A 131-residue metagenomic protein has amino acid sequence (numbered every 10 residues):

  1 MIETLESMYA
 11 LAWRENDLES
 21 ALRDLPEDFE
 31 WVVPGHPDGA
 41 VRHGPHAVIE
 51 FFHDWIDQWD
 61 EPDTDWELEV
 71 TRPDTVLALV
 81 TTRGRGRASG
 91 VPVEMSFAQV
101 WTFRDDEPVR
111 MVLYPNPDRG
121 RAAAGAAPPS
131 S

Functional and structural regions predicted by a protein language model:
I2-E3, L18-T75, G120: A solvent-exposed, acidic/Ser-Thr-rich amphipathic alpha-helical stretch
E6-A10: Amphipathic alpha-helical repeat scaffolds
V48, D63-V70, R83, S96-T102 (+1 more regions): Hydrophobic/aromatic beta-strand elements that line small-molecule binding cavities or substrate pockets in beta-rich
L79-R85: Generic short beta-strand segments
A98-A122: Short beta-strand edge/turn micro-motifs at domain boundaries
R121-S131: Acidic/histidine-enriched, glycine/proline-rich intrinsically disordered or flexible terminal extensions
